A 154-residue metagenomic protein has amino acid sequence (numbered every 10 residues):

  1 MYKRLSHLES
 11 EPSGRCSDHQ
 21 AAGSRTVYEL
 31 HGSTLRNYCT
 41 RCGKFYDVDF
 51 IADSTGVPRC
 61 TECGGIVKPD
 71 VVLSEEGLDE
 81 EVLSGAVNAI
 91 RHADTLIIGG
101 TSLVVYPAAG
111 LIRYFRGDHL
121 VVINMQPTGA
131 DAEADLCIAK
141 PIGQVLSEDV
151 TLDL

Functional and structural regions predicted by a protein language model:
M1-L154: Conserved catalytic alpha/beta core of Sir2/sirtuin-type deacylases, generalized to analogous enzyme cores that bind
